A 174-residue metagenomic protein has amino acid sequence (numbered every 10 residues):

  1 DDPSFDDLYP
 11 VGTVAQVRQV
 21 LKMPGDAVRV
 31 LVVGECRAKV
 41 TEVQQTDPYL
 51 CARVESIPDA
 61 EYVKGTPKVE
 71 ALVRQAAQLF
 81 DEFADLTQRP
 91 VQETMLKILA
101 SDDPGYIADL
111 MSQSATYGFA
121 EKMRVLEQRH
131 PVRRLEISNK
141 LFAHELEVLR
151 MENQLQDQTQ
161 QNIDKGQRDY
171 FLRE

Functional and structural regions predicted by a protein language model:
D1-E174: N-terminal low-complexity, acidic/polar interaction/targeting segments
